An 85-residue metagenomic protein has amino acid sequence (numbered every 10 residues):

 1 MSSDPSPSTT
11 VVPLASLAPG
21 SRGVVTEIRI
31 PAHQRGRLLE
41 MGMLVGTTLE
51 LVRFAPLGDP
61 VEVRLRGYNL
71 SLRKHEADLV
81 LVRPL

Functional and structural regions predicted by a protein language model:
M1-L17, E76-L81, L85: Extended boundary segments
P19-H75: Amphipathic, hydrophobic secondary-structure cores in small proteins
